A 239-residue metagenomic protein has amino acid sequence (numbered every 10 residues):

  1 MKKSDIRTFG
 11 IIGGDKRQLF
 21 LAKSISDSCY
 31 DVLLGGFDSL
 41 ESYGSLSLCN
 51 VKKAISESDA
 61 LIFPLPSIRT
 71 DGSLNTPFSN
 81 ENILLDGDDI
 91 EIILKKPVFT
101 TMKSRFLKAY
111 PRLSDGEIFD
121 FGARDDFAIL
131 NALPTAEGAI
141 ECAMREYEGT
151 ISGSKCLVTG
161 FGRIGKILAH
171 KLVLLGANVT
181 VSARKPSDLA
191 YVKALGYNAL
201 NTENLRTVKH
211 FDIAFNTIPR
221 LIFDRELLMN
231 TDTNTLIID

Functional and structural regions predicted by a protein language model:
K2-S4, A60-S152: Glycine/serine-rich phosphate-binding loop and adjoining beta1-alpha1 elements at the start of nucleotide-handling
D5-K52: N-terminal glycine-/charge-rich "phosphate-binding" loop or analogous flexible N-terminal tail
T8, D31, P97, E117 (+2 more regions): Residues at the starts of beta-strands that form the adenosine-phosphate
F9-F20, I25, S152-V173: Glycine-rich adenosine-cofactor-binding loop
S28-G44, L175-L195: NAD(P)-binding Rossmann-fold cofactor-contacting core
L46-A54, N198-N204: Short acidic-hydrophobic, aromatic-tinged amphipathic segments that line or gate anion-handling sites
D59-A60, P97, K155, I213 (+1 more regions): Structural motif
P66, T70, L85-I92, V192-I238: Rossmann-like adenosine-cofactor binding region
